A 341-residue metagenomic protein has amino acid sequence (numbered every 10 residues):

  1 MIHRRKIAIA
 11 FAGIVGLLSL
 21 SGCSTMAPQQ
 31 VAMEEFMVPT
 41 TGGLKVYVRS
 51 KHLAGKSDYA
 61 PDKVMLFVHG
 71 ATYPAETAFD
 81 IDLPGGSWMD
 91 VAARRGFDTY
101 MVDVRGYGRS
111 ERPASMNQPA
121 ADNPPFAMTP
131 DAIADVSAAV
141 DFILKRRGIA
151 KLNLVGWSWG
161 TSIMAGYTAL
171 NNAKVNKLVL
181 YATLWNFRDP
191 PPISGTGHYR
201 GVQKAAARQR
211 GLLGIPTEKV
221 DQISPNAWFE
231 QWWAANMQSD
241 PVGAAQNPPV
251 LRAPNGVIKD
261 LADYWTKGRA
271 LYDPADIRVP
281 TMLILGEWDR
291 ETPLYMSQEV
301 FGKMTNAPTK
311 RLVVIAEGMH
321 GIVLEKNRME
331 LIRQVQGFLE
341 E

Functional and structural regions predicted by a protein language model:
M26-A60: N-terminal cap/lid segment of alpha/beta-hydrolase-fold proteins
K56-M101: Short, surface-exposed "cap/lid" segments of acyl-processing enzymes
A75-A78, V102-P124, H320: Glycine-rich "HGGG/HGxG" loop immediately N-terminal to the catalytic nucleophile of the alpha/beta-hydrolase
D131-K151: Conserved acidic catalytic loop of the alpha/beta-hydrolase fold
A150-D189: Conserved hydrolase catalytic core segment
D189-I284: Alpha/beta-hydrolase
R290-M296: Conserved alpha/beta-hydrolase "acid-adjacent" motif
G318-M329: Catalytic histidine-centered segment of alpha/beta-hydrolase-like enzymes
